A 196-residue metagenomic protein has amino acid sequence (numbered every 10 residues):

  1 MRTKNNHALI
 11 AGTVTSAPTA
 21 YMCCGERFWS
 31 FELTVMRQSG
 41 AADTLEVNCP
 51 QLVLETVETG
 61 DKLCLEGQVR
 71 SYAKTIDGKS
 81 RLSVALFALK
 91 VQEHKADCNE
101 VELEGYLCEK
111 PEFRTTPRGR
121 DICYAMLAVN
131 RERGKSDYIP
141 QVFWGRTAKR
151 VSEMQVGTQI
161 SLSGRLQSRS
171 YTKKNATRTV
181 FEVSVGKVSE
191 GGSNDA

Functional and structural regions predicted by a protein language model:
M1-A196: Single-stranded nucleic acid-binding surfaces, predominantly the OB-fold ssDNA-binding core
